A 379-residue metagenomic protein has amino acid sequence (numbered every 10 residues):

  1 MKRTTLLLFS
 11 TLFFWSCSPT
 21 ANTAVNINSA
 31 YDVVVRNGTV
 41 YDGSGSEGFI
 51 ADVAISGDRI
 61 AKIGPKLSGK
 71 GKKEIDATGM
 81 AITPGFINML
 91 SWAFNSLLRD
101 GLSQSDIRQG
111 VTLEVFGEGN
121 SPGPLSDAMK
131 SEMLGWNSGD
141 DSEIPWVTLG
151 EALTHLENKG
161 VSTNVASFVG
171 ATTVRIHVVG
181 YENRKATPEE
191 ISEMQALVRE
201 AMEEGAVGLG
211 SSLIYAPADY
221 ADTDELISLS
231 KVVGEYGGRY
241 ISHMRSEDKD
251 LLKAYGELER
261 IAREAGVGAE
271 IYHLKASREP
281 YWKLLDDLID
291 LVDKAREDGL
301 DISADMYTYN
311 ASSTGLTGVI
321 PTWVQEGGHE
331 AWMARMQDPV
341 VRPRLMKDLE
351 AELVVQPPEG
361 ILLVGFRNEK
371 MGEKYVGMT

Functional and structural regions predicted by a protein language model:
K2-L8: Sec-dependent signal peptide recognition, specifically the positively charged N-region followed immediately by
W15-S16: C-terminal motif of bacterial Sec signal peptides marking the signal peptidase cleavage site
A24-D32, V40-G85, D100: Histidine-rich, glycine-flanked metal-binding segment
V35-R36, I60, I271, L363: Hydrophobic residues on conserved beta-strands that form the core of alpha/beta folds
A77-I82, F86-I87, S91, L97-V207 (+3 more regions): Divalent-metal coordination cores built from histidine and acidic residues
F94-L97, S121-P124, I214-A218, S246-L252 (+2 more regions): Active-site environment of divalent metal-dependent phosphoester hydrolases
L153-L156, V161-N164, F168-P188, S192-Y215 (+3 more regions): Active-site neighborhoods of metal-dependent hydrolases
E200-L258: Divalent metal-binding pocket/active-site signature
